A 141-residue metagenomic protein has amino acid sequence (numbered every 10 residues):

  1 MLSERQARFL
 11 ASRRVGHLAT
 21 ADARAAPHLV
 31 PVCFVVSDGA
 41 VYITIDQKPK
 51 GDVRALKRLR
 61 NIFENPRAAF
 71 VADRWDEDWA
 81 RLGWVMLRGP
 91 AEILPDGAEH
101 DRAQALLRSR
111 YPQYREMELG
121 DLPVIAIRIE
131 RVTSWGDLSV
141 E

Functional and structural regions predicted by a protein language model:
M1, V53, W75-E141: Charged, gly/pro-rich active-site loop segments
M1-V36: An N-terminal domain-cap segment
L10-A11, R60-E64, R108: Alpha-helix boundary recognition
R14-G16, V30, S37-V41, E64-A68 (+2 more regions): A generic structural signal for short beta-strands and their flanking turns/coil linkers
T20-A23, D73-E77: Short, solvent-exposed loop/turn elements at beta->coil junctions and helix N-caps that rim active or binding pockets
H28-L29, I43, I93: A sequence-level detector of short linear motifs
S37-W75: A short mixed-secondary-structure module that forms the rim of ligand-binding clefts
